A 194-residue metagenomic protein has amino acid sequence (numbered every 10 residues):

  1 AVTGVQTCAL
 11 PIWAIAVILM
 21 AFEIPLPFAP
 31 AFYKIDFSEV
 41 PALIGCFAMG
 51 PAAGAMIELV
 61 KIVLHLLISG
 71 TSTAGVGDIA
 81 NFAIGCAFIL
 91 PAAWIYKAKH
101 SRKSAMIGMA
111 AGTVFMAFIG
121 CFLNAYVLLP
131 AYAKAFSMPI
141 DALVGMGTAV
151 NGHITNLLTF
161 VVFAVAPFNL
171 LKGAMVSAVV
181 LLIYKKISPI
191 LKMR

Functional and structural regions predicted by a protein language model:
A1-R194: Loop-helix junctions at membrane interfaces
